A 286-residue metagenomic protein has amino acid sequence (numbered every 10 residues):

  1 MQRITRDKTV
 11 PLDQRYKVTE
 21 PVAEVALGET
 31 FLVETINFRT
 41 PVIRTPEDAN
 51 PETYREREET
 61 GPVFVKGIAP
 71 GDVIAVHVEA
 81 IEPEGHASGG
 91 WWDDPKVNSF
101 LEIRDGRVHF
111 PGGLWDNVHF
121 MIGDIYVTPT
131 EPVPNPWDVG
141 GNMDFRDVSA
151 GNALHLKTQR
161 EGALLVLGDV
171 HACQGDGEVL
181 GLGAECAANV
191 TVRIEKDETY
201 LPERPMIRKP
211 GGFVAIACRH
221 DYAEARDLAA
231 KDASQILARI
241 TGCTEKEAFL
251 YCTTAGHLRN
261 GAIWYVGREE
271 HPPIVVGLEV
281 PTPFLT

Functional and structural regions predicted by a protein language model:
M1-E52: N-terminal, Lys/Arg-enriched amphipathic/low-complexity engagement segments that precede the first folded domain
D7-Y16, E52-E59, E131-V139: Short, structured beta-strand/loop micro-motifs enriched in basic residues and often containing a Trp
Q14-E20, E58-V63, D138-M143, Q235 (+1 more regions): Short alpha-helix capping/helix-loop boundary micro-motifs
F38-A49, I81-W91, G162-A172, G261-W264: Short, Lys/Arg- and Gly-enriched loop/turn segments at beta-strand edges
A80-H155: Intrinsically disordered, low-complexity linker/loop segments enriched in Gly/Pro and charged/polar residues
G211-T286: C-terminal alpha-helical interaction appendages
